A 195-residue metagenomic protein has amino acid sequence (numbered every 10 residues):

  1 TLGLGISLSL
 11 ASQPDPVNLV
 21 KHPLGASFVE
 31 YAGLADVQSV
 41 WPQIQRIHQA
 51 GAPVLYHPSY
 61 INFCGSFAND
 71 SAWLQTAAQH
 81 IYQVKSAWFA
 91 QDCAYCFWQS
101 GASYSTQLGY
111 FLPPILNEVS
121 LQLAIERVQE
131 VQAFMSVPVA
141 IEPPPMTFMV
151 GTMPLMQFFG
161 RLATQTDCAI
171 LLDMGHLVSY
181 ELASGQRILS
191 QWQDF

Functional and structural regions predicted by a protein language model:
T1-N18, G25: Boundary/entry segment of secreted carbohydrate-active catalytic domains
S7, V29-A35, P113-L123: Catalytic beta/alpha-barrel core
L10-P16, Y31-P42, N62-A72, T147-M153 (+1 more regions): Acidic-and-aromatic substrate-binding clefts and catalytic sites of carbohydrate-active enzymes
V17-L24, Q38-Y56, A72-A87, Q129-F134 (+2 more regions): Acidic (Asp/Glu)-rich catalytic clusters
S27, V54-S66: Glycine-/proline-rich flexible loop or hinge segments
V29, F89, D173: Conserved, mostly hydrophobic/aromatic
D70-I170: Active-site acidic/histidine proton-transfer and metal-coordination neighborhood in alpha/beta enzyme cores
H80, L123-R127, L177-F195: A binding-site-centric feature that preferentially detects glycan-recognition modules on secreted/surface proteins
